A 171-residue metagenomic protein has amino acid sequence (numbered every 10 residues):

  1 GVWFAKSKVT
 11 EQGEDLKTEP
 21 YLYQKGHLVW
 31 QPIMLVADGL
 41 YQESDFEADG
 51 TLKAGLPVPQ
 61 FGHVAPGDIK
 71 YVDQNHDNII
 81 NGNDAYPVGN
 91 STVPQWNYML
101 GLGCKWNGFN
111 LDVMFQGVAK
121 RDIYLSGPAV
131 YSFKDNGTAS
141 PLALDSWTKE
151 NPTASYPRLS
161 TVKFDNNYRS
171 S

Functional and structural regions predicted by a protein language model:
G1-N90, V130-S132, A143, T148-Y156: Conserved small-residue
V2-K8, W106-G108, F115-R121: Transmembrane beta-strands of outer-membrane beta-barrel pores
D84-S91, Y124-Y131, V162-S170: Extracellular/periplasm-exposed beta-strand and loop segments of Gram-negative cell-envelope proteins, dominated by
G89, L100-G103: Long, compositionally biased low-complexity segments
P94-Y98, S171: Residues that define the transmembrane beta-barrel architecture of outer-membrane proteins
G101, N110-D112: Residue-level detector of the transmembrane beta-barrel scaffold of outer-membrane proteins
M114-W147: Small-side-chain secondary-structure face that scaffolds active or pore-lining regions
N151-N167: C-terminal domain-closing interface element
